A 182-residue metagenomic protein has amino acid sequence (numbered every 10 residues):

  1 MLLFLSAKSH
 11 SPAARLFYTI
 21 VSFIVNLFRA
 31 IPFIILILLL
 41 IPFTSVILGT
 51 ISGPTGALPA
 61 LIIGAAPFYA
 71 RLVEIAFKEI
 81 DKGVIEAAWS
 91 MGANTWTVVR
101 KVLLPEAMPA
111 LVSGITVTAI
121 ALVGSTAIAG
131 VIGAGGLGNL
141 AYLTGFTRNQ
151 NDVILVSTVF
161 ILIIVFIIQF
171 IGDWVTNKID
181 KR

Functional and structural regions predicted by a protein language model:
M1, T55-P59, I63-I85, I115-T116 (+2 more regions): Membrane-embedded alpha-helices of multi-pass transport/permease systems
M1-V21: Transmembrane-helix boundary motif in ABC transporter permease subunits
L3-K8, L155-R182: C-terminal transmembrane helix and the adjacent membrane-cytosol boundary/short C-terminal tail of inner/organellar
L16-F28, A76, A141-G145, I171 (+1 more regions): Hydrophobic alpha-helical segments of integral membrane proteins, encompassing both true transmembrane helices
R29, F33-F68, V153, S157-T158: Loop-to-helix entry region at the N-terminal start of transmembrane alpha-helices in multi-pass membrane transporters
F77-A107, T147: Short helix-to-coil transition segments within interhelical loops that connect adjacent transmembrane helices
T95-S125: Transmembrane alpha-helices
S125-I161, D180: Glycine-rich helix-loop "coupling/hinge" segments at transmembrane-helix boundaries in multipass transporters
